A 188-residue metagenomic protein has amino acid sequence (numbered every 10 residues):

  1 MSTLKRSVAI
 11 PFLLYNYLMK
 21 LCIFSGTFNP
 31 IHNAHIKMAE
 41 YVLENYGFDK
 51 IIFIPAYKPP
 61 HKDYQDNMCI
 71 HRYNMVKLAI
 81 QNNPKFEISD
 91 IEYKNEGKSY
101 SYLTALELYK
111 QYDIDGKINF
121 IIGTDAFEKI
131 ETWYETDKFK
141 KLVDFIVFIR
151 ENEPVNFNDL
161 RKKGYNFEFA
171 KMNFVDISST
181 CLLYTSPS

Functional and structural regions predicted by a protein language model:
V8-A9: Acidic, Ala/Val/Gly-enriched low-complexity intrinsically disordered segments
M19-K20, D49, I114-I118: Short coil/turn segments at beta-strand junctions that form active-site/ligand-binding loops
L21-Y57: N-terminal catalytic cores of NTP/NDP-binding nucleotidyl/phosphoryl-transfer enzymes
K58-D144: N-terminal Rossmann-like or analogous alpha/beta NTP/dinucleotide-binding catalytic cores that position adenine
V143-N156, G164, E168-V175: Short, flexible loop segments at boundaries between secondary-structure elements
Y184-S188: Conserved small/polar residues in nucleotide/adenosyl-binding loops
